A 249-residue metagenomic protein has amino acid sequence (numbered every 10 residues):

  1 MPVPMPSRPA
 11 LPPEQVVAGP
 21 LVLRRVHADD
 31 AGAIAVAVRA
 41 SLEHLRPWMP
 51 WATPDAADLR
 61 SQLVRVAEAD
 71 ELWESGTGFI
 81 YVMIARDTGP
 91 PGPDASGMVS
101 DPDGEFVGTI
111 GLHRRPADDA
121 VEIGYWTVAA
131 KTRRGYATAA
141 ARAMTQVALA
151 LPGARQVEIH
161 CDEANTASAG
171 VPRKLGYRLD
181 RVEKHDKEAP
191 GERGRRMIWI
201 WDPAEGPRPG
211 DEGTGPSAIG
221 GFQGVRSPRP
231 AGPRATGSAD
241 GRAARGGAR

Functional and structural regions predicted by a protein language model:
M1-A33, A37-P47, I80-R249: Acyl-donor (CoA/ACP) binding surface of acyl/acetyltransferases
R46-A67: Conserved GNAT-fold acetyl-CoA-binding loop/helix
P54-D55, A67-V82, P93: A short helix-loop-beta-strand connector motif used in the catalytic cores of GNAT acetyltransferases and, in some
